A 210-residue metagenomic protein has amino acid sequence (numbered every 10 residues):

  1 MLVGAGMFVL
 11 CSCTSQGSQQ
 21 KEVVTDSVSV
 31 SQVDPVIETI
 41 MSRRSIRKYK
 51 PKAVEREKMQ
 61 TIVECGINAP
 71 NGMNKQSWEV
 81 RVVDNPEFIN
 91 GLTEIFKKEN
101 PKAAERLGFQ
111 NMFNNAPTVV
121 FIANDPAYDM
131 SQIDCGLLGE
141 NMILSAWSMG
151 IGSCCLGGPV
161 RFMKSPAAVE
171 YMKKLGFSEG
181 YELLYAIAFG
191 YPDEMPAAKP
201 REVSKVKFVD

Functional and structural regions predicted by a protein language model:
G4-D210: Acidic, surface-exposed loops and disordered segments
